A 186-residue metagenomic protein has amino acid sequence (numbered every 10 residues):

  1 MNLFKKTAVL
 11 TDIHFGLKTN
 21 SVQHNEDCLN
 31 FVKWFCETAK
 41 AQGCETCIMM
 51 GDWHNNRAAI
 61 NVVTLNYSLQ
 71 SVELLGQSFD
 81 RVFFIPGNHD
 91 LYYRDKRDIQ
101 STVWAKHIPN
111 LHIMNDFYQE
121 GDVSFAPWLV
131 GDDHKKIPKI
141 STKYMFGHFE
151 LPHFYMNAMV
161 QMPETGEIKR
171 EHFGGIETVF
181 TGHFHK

Functional and structural regions predicted by a protein language model:
M1-N2, P138: Short glycine/proline-enriched loop/turn "hinge" motifs that connect secondary-structure elements and lie
L3-K6, I13, L17-Y118, H172-I176: Core catalytic region of metal-dependent phosphoesterases/phosphodiesterases, especially metallo-beta-lactamase-like
T7-V9, I48, F125, Y144-H148 (+1 more regions): Structural motif
T11-F15, D52-W53, N88-D90, P127-L129 (+2 more regions): Active-site metal-binding loops of divalent metal-dependent hydrolases
S68, P86, D90-H172: Conserved catalytic scaffold of divalent metal-dependent phosphoesterases
F173-T181, H185-K186: Contiguous mid-protein beta-loop-alpha structural module that forms a pocket-lining wall or clamp of enzyme active
